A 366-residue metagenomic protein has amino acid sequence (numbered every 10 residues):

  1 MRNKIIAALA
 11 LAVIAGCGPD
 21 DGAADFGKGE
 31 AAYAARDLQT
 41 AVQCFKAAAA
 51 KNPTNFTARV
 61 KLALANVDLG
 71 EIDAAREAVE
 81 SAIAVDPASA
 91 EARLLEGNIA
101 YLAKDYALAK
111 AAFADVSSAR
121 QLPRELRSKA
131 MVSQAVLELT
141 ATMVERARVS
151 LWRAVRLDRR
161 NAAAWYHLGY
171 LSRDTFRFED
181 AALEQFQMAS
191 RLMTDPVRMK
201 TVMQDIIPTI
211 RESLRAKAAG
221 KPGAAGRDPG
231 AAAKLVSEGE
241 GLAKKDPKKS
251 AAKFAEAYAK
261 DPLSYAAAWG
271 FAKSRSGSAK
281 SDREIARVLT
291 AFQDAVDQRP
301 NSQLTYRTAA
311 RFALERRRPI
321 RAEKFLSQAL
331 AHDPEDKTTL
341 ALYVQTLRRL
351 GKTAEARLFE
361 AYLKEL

Functional and structural regions predicted by a protein language model:
C17-A24, R120-S128, K217-K234, V296: TPR-adjacent "capping" and linker segments in tetratricopeptide-repeat scaffold/adaptor proteins
D21-D25, F56-T57, A90-E91, P123-S128 (+6 more regions): Helix-start (N-cap) detector for alpha-helical repeat units in TPR-like alpha-solenoids, especially tetratricopeptide
A23-T54, L64, D68, G230-A252 (+1 more regions): Alpha-helical segment of the N-proximal tetratricopeptide repeat
G27, K61, L95, L126-S133 (+6 more regions): Canonical tetratricopeptide repeat
A34-C44, L69-S81, A103-D115, A141-S150 (+6 more regions): Structural signature of tandem alpha-helical TPR/SEL1-like repeats, specifically the intra-repeat loop/turn
K51, V85, A119-P123, L157 (+6 more regions): Structural marker of alpha-solenoid helical repeat scaffolds
R191-K248, A341-L366: Terminal, low-structured helical/coil segments at or just beyond the last alpha-helical repeat
